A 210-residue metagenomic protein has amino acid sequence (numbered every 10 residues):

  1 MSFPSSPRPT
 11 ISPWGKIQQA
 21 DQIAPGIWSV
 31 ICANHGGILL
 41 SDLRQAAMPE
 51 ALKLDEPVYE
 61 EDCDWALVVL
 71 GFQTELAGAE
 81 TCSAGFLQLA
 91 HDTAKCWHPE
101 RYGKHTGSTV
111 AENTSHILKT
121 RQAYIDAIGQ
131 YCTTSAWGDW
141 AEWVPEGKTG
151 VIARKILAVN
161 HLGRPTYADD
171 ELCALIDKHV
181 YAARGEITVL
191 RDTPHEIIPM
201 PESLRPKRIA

Functional and structural regions predicted by a protein language model:
M1-C32: Eukaryotic non-globular interaction segments with acidic/serine-rich, low-complexity composition and alpha-helical
W14, W28, W65, G71 (+2 more regions): A residue-identity detector for tryptophan
W28-K53, L162-D170: A short, structured beta-strand/loop element
G36-I38, P57, K148-V151: Short beta-strand micro-motifs in enzyme catalytic cores
I38-L40, C82-A84, T120: C-terminal effector/catalytic modules and regulatory tails appended to multi-domain proteins
L52-E60: A short, exposed loop/beta-hairpin motif centered on an aromatic-Gly-Thr core
D62-N113, T166-R208: Short, compact, well-ordered microdomains
K119-A210: Eukaryotic intrinsically disordered, low-complexity regions
